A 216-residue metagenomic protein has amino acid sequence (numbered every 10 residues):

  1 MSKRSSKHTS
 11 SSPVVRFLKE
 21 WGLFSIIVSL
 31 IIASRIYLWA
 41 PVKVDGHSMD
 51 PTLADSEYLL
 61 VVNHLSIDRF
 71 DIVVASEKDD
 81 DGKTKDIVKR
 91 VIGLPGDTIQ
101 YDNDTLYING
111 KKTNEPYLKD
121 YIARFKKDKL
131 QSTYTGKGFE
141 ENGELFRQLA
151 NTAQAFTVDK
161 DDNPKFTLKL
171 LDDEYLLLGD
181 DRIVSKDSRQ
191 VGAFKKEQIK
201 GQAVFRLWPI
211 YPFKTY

Functional and structural regions predicted by a protein language model:
S2-F17, G22, D55-Y216: Soluble "head" domains of membrane/secretory-pathway proteins
R4-H8, I32-A33, H47, P51: Short amphipathic alpha-helical segments, especially helix-boundary/capping motifs
K19-Y37: Hydrophobic membrane-insertion alpha-helices, especially the h-region of bacterial N-terminal signal peptides
A40-D55: Alpha-helical transmembrane signal-anchor/signal-peptide segments
